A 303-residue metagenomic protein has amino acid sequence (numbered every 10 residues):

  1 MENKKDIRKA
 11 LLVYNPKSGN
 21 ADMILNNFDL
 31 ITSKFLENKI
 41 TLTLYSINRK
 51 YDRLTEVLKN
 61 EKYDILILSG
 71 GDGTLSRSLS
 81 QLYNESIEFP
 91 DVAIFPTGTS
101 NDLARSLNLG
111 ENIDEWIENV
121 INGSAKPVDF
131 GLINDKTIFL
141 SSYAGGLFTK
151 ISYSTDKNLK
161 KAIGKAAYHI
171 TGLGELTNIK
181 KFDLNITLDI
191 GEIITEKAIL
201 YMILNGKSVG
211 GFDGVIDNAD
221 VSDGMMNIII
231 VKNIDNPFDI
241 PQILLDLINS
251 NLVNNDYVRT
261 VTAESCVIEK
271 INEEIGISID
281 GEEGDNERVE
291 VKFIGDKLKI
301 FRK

Functional and structural regions predicted by a protein language model:
M1-S69, S76, S80-Q81, E115 (+1 more regions): ATP/NTP phosphate-donor binding region
K4, V13, Y45-I47, N84-M202: Catalytic core of DAGKc-family lipid kinases
I7-R8, P90, E264: Nucleotide donor/acceptor-binding cores
A144, F148, M202-V215, E283: Glycine-rich phosphate/pyrophosphate-binding beta-alpha loops
F148-I151, I194-E196, V209-F212, N236-I240: Short acidic/glycine-rich loop or secondary-structure boundary segments that cap or lie
L159-A167, D217-F238: Gly/Ser/Thr-rich active-site loops/lids in small-molecule metabolic enzymes that frequently grip phosphoryl groups
K180-F182, K197-I199, S222-N227, T262-E264: A generic structural signal for short beta-strands and their flanking turns/coil linkers
I190, T195, D220, I230-K303: ATP/nucleoside-binding phosphotransfer catalytic cores, i.e., glycine-rich phosphate-binding loops
